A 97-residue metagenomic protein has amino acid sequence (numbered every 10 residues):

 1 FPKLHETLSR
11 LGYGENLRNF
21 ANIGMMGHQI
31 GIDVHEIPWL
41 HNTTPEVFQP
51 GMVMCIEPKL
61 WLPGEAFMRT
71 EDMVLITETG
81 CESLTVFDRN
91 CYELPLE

Functional and structural regions predicted by a protein language model:
F1-V34: Active-site cores enriched in adjacent His and Asp/Glu residues with nearby glycine-rich loops that coordinate divalent
G27-E97: Charged, cofactor-coupling segments
